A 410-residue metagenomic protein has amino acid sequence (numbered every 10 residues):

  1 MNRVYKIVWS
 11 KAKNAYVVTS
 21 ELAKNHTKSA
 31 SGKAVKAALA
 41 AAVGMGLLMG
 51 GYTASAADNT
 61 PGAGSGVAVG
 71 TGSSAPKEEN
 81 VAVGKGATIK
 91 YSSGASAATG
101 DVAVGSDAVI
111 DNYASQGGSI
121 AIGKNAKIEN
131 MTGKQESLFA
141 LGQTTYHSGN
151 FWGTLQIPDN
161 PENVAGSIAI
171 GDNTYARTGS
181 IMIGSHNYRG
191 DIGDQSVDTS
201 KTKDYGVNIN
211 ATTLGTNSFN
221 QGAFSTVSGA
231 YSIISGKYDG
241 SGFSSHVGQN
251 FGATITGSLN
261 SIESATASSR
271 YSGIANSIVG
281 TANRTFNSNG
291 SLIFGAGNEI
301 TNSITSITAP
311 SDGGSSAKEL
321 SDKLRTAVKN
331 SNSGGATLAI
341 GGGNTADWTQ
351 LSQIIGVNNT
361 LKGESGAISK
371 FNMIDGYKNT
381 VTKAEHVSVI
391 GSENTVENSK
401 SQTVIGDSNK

Functional and structural regions predicted by a protein language model:
V4, S10-K13, S20-K24, K28 (+4 more regions): Glycine- and small/polar-enriched repetitive beta-structure motifs of secreted/surface proteins
